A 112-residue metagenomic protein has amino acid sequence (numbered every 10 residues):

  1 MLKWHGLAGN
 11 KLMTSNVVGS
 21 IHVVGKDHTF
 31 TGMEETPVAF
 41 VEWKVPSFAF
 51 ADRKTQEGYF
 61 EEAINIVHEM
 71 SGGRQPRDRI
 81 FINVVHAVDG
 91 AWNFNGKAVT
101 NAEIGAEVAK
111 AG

Functional and structural regions predicted by a protein language model:
M1-G112: A domain-level signal for the structural core that forms small-molecule/cofactor-binding pockets and catalytic centers
